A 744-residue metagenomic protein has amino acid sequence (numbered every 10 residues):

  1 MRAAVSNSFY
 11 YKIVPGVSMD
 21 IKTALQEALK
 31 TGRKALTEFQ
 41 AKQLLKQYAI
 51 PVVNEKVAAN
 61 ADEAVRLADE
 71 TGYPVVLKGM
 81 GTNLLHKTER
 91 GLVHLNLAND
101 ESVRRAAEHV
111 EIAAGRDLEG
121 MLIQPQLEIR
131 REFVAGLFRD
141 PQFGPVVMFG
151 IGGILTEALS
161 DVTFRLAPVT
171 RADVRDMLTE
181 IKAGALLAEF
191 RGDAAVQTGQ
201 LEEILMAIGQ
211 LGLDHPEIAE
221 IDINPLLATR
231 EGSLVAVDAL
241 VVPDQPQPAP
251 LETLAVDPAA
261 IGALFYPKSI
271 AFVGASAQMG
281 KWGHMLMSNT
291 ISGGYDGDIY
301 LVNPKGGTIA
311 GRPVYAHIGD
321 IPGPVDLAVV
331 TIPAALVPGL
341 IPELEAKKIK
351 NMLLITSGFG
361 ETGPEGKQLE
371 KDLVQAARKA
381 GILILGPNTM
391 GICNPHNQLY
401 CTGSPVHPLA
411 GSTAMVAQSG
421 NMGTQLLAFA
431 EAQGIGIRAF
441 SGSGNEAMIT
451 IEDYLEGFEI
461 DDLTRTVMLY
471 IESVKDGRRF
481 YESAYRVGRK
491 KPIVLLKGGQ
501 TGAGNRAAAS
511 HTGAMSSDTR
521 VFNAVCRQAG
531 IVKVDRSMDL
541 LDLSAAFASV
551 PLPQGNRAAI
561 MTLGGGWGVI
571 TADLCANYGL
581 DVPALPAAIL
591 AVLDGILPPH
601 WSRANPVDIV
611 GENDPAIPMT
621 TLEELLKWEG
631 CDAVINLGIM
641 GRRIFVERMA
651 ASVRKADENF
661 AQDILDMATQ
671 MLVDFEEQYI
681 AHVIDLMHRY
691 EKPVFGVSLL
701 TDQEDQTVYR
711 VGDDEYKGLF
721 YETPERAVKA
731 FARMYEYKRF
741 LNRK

Functional and structural regions predicted by a protein language model:
S8, I13-V14, S18-K744: Catalytic-core regions of core metabolic enzymes, especially those transforming organic acids/acyl-group intermediates
